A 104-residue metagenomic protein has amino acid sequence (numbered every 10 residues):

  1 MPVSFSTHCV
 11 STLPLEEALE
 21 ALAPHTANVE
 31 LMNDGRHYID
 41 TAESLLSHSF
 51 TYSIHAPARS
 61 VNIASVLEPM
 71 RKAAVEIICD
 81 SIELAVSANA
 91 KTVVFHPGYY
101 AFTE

Functional and structural regions predicted by a protein language model:
M1, A18-T26, V61-I63: A generic short-segment signal for beta-strand/edge and adjacent turn/coil regions
M1-P2, S11: Short, Lys/Arg-enriched, disordered terminal segments
V3-T7, A27-L31, Y52-A56, V93-F95: Hydrophobic faces of well-ordered beta-strands that scaffold small-molecule active sites in alpha/beta enzyme cores
C9-E16, E30-E43, N62-A64, P69 (+1 more regions): Acidic-and-aromatic substrate-binding clefts and catalytic sites of carbohydrate-active enzymes
L19-P24, H37-A56, S81-N89: Acidic (Asp/Glu)-rich catalytic clusters
F50-A73: Short hydrophobic interaction/assembly module
L67-E104: Active-site acidic/histidine proton-transfer and metal-coordination neighborhood in alpha/beta enzyme cores
